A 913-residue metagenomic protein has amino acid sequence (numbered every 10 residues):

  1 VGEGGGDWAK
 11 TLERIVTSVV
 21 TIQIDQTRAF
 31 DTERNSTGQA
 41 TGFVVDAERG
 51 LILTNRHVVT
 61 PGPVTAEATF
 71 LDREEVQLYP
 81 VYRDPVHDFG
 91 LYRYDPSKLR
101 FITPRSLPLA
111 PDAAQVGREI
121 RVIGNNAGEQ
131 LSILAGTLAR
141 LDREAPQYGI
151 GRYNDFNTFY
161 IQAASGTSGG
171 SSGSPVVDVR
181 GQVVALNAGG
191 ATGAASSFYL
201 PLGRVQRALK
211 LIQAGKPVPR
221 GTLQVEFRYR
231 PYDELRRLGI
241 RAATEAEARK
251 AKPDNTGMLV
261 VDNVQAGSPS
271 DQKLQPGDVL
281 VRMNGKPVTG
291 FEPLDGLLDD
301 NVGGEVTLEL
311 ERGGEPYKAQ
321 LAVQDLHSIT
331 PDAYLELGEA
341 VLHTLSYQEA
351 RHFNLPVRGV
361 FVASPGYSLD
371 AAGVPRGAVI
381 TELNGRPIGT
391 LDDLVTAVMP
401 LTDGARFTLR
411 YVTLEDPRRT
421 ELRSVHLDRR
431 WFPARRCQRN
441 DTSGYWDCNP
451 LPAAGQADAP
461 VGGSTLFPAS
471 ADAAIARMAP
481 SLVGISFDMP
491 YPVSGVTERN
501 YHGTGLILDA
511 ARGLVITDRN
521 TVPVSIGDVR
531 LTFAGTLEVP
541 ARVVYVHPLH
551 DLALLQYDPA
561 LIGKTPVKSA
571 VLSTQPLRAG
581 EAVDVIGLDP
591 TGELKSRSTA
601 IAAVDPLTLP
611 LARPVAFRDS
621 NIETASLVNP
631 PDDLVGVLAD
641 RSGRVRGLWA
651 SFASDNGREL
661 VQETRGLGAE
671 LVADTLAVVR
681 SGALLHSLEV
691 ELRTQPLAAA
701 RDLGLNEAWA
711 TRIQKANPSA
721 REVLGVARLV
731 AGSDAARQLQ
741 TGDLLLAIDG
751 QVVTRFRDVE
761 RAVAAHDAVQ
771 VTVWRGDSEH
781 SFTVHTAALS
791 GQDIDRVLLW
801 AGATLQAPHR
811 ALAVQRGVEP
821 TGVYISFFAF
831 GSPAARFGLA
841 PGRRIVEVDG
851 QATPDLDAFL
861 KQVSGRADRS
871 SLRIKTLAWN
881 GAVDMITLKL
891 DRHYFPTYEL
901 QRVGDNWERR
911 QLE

Functional and structural regions predicted by a protein language model:
G2-D25, G484: Mature N-terminal segment immediately following signal peptide/propeptide cleavage in secreted/periplasmic
K10, F43, A47-E48, R56-H57 (+18 more regions): C-terminal recognition in membrane/secretory proteostasis and scaffolding
V19, V44, L53, F89-R93 (+7 more regions): Conserved hydrophobic/aromatic beta-strand scaffold that supports enzyme active sites
T21-E48, T54, G166: N-terminal, post-signal-peptide region of Sec/Tat-exported proteins
R28-R34, G62-T65, L99-P104, I123-G136 (+12 more regions): Active-site loop architecture of trypsin-fold serine endopeptidases
L51, E74, P108-A139, V571-R597 (+2 more regions): Short glycine/Trp-rich loop-beta-loop segment that forms part of the substrate-binding cleft
L51, R56-T60, T65-T69: Mid-chain, structured segments of secreted extracytoplasmic proteins
